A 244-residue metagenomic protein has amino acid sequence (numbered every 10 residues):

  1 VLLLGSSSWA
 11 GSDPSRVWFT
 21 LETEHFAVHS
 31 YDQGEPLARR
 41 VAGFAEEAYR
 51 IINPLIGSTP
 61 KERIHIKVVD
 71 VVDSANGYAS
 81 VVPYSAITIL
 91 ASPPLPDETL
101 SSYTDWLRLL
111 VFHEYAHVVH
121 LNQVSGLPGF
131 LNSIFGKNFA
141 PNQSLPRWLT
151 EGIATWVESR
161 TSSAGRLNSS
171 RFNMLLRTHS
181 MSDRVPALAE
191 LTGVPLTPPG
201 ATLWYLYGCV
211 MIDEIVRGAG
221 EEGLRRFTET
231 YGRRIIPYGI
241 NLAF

Functional and structural regions predicted by a protein language model:
G5-S7: N-terminal signal peptide c-region/cleavage motif recognized by signal peptidases
A10-P146, S163, V194-T197, I236: Juxtacatalytic substrate-recognition/specificity segment
A38, A42-Y49, N53, F112 (+7 more regions): Extracytoplasmic/secreted envelope proteins and their assembly/folding machinery, especially bacterial periplasmic
N122, R160, E214-G218: Active-site catalytic microenvironments for nucleophilic, acid-base chemistry
T150-S182: Active-site cradle of extracellular carbohydrate-active enzymes
S169-F244: Amphipathic alpha-helical substructures
